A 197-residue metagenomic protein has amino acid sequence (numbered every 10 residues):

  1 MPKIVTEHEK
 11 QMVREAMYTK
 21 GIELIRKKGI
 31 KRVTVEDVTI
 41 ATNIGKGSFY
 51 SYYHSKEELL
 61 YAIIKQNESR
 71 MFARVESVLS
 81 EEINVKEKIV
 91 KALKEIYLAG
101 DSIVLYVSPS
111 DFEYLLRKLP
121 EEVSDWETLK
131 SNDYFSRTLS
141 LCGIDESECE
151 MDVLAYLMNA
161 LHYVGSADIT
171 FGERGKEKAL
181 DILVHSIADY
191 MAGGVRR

Functional and structural regions predicted by a protein language model:
M1-K28, R32-D37: Basic, helix-initiating cap at the start of DNA-binding domains
Q11-T19, K31-R32, Y52-E76, V90: An amphipathic alpha-helix adjacent to DNA-recognition modules
V13, K56, I63, N67 (+5 more regions): Hydrophobic/aromatic residues within well-ordered alpha-helical segments
N43-Y53: Short hydrophobic/aromatic patch on the recognition helix
A62, Q66, A73-S102, M158: Hydrophobic alpha-helical connector segments
S69-F72, E76, S102, R117-Y156 (+1 more regions): Amphipathic alpha-helical packing segments from all-alpha helical-bundle domains
K91, Y97-D125, A167-T170: Amphipathic alpha-helical segments used for helix-helix packing
C142-S186: Hydrophobic/aromatic-rich alpha-helical bundle segments in the mid-to-C-terminal region
